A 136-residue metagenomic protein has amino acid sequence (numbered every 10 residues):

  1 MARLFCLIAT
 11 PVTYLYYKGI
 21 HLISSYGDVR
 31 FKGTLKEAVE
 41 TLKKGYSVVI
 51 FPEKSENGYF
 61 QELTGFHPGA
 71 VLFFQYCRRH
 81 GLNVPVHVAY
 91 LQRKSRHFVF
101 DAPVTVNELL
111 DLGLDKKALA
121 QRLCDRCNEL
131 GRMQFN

Functional and structural regions predicted by a protein language model:
M1-V39: Membrane-interfacial amphipathic helices and adjacent loop/beta segments that form the lipid-substrate binding surface
K32-N136: Non-catalytic C-terminal accessory region of glycerolipid acyltransferases and related lyso-lipid remodeling enzymes
